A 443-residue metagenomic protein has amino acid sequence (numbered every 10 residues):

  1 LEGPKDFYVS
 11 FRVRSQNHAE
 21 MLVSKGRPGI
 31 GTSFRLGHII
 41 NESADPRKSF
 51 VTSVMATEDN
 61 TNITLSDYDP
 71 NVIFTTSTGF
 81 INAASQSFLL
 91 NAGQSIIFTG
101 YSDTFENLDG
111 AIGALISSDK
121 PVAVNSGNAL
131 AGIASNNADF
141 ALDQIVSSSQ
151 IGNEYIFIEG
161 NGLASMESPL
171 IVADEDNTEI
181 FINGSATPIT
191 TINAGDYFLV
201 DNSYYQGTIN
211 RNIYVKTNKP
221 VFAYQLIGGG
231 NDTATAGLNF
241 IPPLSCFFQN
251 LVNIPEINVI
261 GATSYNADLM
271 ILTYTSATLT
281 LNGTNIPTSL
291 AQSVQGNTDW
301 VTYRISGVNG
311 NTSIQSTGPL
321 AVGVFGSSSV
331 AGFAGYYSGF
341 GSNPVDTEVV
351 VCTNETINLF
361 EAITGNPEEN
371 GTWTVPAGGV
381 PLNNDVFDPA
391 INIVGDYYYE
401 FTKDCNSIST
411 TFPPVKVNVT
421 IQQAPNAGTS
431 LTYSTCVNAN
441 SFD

Functional and structural regions predicted by a protein language model:
E2-V345: Extracellular lectin-like interaction modules
F340-D443: Proline- and Ser/Thr-rich low-complexity, intrinsically disordered segments
